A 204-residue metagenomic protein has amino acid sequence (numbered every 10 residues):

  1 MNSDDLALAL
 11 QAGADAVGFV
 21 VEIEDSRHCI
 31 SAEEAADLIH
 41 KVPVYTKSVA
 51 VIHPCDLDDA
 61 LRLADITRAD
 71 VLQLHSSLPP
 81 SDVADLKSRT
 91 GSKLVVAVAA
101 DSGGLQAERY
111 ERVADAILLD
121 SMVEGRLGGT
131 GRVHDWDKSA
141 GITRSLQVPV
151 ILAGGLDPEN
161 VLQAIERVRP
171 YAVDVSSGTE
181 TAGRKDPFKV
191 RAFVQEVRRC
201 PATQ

Functional and structural regions predicted by a protein language model:
M1-Q204: Conserved N-terminal beta1-alpha1 strand-loop-helix module at the mouth
